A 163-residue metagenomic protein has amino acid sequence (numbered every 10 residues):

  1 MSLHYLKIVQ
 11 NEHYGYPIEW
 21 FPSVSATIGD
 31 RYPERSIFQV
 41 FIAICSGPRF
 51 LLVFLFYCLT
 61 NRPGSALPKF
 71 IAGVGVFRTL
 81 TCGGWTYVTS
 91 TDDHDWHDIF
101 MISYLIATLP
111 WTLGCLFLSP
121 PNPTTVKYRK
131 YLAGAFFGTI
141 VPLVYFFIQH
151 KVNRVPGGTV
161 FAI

Functional and structural regions predicted by a protein language model:
M1-I102, G157-A162: Early transmembrane hairpin module of multi-pass membrane proteins
I8-V9, N61, T108, L132-A135 (+1 more regions): Generic alpha-helical secondary structure signal
I44-L51, P110-L113, P142: Alpha-helical transmembrane segments
Y57-L59, T112-L116: Short, highly charged low-complexity linear segments
S65-G75, Y104-A107, P120, T124-R129: Solvent-exposed, well-ordered amphipathic alpha-helical segments that flank/support binding or catalytic loops
T79-T89, W111-G114, I140-Q149: Hydrophobic alpha-helical transmembrane segments and adjacent interfacial helices in integral membrane proteins
M101-G114: Generic alpha-helical transmembrane segments
L116-I163: Terminal transmembrane helical module of multi-pass membrane proteins
